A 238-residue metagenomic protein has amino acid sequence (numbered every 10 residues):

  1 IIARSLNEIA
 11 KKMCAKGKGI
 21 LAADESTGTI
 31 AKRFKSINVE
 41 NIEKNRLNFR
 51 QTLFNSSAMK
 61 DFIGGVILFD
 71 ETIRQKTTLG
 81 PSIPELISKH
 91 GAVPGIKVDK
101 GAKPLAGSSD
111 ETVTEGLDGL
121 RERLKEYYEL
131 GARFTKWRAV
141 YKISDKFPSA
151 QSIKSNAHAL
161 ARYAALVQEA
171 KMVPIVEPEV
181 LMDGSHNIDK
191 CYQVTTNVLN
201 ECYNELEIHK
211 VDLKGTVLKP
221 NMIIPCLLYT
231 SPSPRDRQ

Functional and structural regions predicted by a protein language model:
I1-L130, I143, S231: Alpha/beta catalytic barrel-like cores
E25-T27, D70-T72, K100-A102, A139-D145 (+3 more regions): Active-site-proximal loop/turn and secondary-structure-junction residues that shape catalytic pockets, frequently
N41, T112-G119, P148-A159, H186-V198 (+1 more regions): Alpha-helix N-cap and loop-to-helix initiation/capping positions
I42, W137, V176, L218: Conserved, mostly hydrophobic/aromatic
R123-L130, F134, Y163, E169-A170 (+1 more regions): Alpha/beta enzyme core
E129-S149: A glycine-rich phosphate/pyrophosphate-binding beta-strand-loop-alpha-helix module
Y229-Q238: Conserved small/polar residues in nucleotide/adenosyl-binding loops
